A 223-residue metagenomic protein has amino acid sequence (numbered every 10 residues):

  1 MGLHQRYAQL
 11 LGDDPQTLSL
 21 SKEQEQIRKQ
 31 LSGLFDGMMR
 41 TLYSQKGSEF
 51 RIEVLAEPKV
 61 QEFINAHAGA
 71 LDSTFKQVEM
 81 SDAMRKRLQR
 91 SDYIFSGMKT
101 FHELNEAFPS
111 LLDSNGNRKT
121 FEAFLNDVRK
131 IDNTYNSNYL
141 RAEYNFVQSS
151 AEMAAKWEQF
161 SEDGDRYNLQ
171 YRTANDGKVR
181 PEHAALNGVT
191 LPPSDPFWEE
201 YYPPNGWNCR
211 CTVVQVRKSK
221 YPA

Functional and structural regions predicted by a protein language model:
M1-D132, R217-A223: N-terminal leader/targeting and assembly helices and adjacent pre-domain segments
A68-A70, R129-T134, Y167-G177: A broad, low-specificity signal for short, low-complexity segments enriched in glycine/proline and polar/charged
D113, F121-D165: Internal glycine-rich, Lys/Arg-flanked active-site/core loops of soluble domains
V147-Y221: Conserved short secondary-structure elements within globular domains
